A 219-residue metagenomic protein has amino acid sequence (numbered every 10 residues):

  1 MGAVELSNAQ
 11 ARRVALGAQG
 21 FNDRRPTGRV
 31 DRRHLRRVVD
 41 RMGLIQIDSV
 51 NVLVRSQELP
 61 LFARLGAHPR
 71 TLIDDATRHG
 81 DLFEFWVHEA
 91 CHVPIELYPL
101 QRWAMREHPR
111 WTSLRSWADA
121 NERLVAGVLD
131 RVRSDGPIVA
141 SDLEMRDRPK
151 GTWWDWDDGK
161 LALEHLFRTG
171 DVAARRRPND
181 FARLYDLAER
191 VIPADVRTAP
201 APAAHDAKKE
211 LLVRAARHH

Functional and structural regions predicted by a protein language model:
M1-H219: Long, low-complexity intrinsically disordered regions
